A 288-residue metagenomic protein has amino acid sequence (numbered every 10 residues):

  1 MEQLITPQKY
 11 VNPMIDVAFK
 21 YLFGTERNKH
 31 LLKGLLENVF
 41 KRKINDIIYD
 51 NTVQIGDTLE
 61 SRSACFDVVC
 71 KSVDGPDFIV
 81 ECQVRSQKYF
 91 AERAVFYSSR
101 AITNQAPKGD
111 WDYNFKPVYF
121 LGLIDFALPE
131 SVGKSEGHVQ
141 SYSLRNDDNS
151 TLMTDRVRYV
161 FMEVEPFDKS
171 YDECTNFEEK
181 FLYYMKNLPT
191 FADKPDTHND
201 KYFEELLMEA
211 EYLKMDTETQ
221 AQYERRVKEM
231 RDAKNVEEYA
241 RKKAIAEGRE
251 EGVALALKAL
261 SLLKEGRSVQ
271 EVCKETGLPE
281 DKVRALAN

Functional and structural regions predicted by a protein language model:
M1-Q220: Conserved single-residue anchors adjacent to enzymatic active/cofactor-binding motifs
E2-Q8, F78-Q83, Y183-N288: Short, charged alpha-helical interaction segments and adjacent helix-coil junctions
